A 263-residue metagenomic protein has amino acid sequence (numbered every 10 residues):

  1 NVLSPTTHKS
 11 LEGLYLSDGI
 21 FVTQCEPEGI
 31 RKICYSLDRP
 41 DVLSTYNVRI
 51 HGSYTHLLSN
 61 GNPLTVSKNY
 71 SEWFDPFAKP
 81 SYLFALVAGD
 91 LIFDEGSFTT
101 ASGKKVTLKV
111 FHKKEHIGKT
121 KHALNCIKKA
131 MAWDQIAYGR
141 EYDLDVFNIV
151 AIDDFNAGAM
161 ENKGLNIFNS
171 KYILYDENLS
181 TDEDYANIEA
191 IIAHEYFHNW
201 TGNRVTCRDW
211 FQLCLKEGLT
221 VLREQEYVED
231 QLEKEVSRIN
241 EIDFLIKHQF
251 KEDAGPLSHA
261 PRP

Functional and structural regions predicted by a protein language model:
N1-I149, K171, D176, K247-K251 (+1 more regions): Acidic/His-enriched low-complexity segments
W73, V110-P263: Hydrophobic alpha-helical and helix-loop surface patches within well-folded domains that function as non-catalytic
